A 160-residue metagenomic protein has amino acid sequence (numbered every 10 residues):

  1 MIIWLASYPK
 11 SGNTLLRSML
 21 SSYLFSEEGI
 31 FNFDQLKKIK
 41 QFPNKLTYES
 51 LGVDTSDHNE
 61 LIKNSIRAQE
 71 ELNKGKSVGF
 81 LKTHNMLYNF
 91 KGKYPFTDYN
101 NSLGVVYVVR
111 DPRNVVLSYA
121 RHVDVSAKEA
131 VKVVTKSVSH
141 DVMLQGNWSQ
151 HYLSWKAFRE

Functional and structural regions predicted by a protein language model:
M1-E160: PAPS-dependent sulfotransferase catalytic domain
